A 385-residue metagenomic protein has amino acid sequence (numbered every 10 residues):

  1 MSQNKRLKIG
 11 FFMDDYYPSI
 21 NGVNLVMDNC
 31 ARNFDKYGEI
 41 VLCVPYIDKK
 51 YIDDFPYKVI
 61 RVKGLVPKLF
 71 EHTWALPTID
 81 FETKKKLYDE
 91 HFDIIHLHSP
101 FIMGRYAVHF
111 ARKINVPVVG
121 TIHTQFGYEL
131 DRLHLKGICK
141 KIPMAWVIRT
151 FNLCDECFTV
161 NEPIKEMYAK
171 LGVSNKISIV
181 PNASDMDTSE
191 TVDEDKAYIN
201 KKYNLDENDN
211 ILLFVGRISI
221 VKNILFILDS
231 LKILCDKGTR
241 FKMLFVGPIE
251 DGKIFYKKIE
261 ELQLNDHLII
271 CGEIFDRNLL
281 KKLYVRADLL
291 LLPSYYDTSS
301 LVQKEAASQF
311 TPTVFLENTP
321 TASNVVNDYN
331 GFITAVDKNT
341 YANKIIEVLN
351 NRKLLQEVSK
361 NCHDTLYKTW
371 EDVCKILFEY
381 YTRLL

Functional and structural regions predicted by a protein language model:
M1-R61, E371: N-terminal subdomain of nucleotide-sugar transferases
Y46, P163, A183: Carbohydrate-associated surface elements
D48-K49, V215, K242-Y256, E273: Glycosyltransferase donor-sugar binding loop
F255-I274: Nucleotide-activated donor-binding/catalytic signature segment of Leloir-type glycosyltransferases, i.e., the conserved
E273, K281-A287: Short alpha-helical donor nucleotide-sugar binding micro-motif in glycosyltransferases
Y295: Aromatic "clamp/platform" in nucleotide-sugar-dependent glycosyltransferases that forms part of the donor/acceptor
N327-D328, F332-K338, E347-R352: Conserved acidic donor-binding segment of nucleotide-sugar-dependent glycosyltransferases
T340, L354-K368: A short, well-ordered alpha-helix in the C-terminal region of glycosyltransferases
